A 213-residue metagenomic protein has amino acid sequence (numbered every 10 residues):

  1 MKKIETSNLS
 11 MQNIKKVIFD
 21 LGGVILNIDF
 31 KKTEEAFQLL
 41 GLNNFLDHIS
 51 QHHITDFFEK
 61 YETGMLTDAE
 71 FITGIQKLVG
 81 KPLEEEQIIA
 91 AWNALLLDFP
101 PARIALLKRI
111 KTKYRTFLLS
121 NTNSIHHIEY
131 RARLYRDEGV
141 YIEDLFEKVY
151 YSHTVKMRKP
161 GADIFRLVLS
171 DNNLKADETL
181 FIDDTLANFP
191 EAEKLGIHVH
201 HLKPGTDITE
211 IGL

Functional and structural regions predicted by a protein language model:
K2-I14, S124, R131-L213: Asp-based, Mg2+/Mn2+-dependent phosphohydrolase catalytic module
Q12-P101, T112: N-terminal helical cap/lid subdomain that shapes the substrate entry/recognition surface in HAD-like hydrolases
I18, L119, F181-I182: Generic enzyme active-site microenvironment
D20-G23, G64, L118, V149 (+1 more regions): Generic structural signal for small/hydrophobic residues in well-ordered secondary structure, especially within
K32-E35, D56, E70, G74 (+5 more regions): Alpha-helical elements of Rossmann-like donor-binding domains used by nucleotide-donor carbohydrate transfer enzymes
E85-Y135: Substrate-recognition element of Asp-dependent hydrolases with the DxDx(T/V) motif
